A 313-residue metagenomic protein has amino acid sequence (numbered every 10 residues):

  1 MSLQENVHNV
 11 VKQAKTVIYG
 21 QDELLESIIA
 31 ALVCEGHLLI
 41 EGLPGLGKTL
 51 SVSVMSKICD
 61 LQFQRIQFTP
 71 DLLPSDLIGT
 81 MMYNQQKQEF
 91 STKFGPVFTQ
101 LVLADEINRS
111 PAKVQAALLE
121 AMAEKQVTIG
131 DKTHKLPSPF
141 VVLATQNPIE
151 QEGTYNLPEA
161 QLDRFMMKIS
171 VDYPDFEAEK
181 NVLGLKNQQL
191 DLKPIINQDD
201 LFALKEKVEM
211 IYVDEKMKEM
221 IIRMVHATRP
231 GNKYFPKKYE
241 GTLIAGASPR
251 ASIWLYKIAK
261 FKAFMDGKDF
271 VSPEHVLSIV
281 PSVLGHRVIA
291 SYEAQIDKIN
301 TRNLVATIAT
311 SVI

Functional and structural regions predicted by a protein language model:
S2-L46: Pre-Walker A (pre-P-loop) alpha-helix and adjacent loop at the N terminus of AAA/AAA+ ATPase modules, a conserved
V17-I18, K168-K238, M265-D269, P273 (+2 more regions): Conserved C-terminal "switch" segment of AAA+ ATPases
E26-A30, Y83-L103: Conserved alpha-helical scaffold flanking the Walker A/P-loop in AAA+ ATPase domains
I29-T69: Walker A/P-loop
H37-L38, V102, F140: Conserved beta-strand position immediately N-terminal to the Walker
G42, D105-E106, A117: Walker B catalytic acidic pair
N84-K87, E106, S110-V114, M122-M210 (+1 more regions): Canonical AAA+ ATPase core
K233-I313: C-terminal engagement/docking regions of AAA+ P-loop ATPases
